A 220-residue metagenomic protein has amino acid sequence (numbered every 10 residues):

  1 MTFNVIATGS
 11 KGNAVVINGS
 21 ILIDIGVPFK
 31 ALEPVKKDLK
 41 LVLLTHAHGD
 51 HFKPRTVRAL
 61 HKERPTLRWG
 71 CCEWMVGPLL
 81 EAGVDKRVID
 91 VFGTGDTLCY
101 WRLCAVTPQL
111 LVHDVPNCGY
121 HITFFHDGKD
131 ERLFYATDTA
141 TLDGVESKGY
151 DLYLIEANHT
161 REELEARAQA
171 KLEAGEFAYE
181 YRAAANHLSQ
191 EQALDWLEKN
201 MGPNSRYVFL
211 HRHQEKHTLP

Functional and structural regions predicted by a protein language model:
M1, L41, R55, H61-K62 (+4 more regions): Catalytic phosphate/metal-binding cores of nucleic-acid and nucleotide-processing enzymes, i.e., regions that mediate
M1-K37, C118-D138, L152: Conserved beta-strand hairpin/beta-sheet module of binuclear metal-dependent hydrolase folds, prominently
A7-T8, S20, I25-V27, A47 (+5 more regions): Active-site metal-binding loops of divalent metal-dependent hydrolases
F29-C71: Active-site metal-binding motif and surrounding structural segment of the metallo-beta-lactamase
K30, H48-F52, V76-L79, D114-P116 (+3 more regions): Active-site environment of divalent metal-dependent phosphoester hydrolases
E63-R68, D130, N200-Y207: A short helix->loop->beta-strand "cap" motif at the edges of active sites that frequently abuts
C71-D130: Metallo-beta-lactamase
E146-P220: Cap/insert and terminal regions of metallo-dependent hydrolase folds
